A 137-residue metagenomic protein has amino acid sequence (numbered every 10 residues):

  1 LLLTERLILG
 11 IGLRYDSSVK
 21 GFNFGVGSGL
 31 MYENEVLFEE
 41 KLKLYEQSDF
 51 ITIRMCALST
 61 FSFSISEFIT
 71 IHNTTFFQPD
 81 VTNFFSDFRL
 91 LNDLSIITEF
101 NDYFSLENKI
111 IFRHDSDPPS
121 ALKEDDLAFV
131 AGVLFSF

Functional and structural regions predicted by a protein language model:
L1, Y15-S17, L30-V36, F77-N83 (+2 more regions): Transmembrane beta-strands of outer-membrane beta-barrel pores
L1-T4, S17-S18, L42-F50, V81-F85 (+1 more regions): Outer-membrane beta-barrel domain signature
L3-L9, F22, D49-M55, S86-L90 (+1 more regions): Residues that define the transmembrane beta-barrel architecture of outer-membrane proteins
I11, V26-S28, A57, N73-T75 (+2 more regions): Membrane-embedded beta-strand positions of outer-membrane beta-barrel proteins
R14-D16, L58-S62, I97, L134-S136: Transmembrane beta-barrel domains of outer membrane proteins
G21-F24, I65-I71, T98-L106: Repeated loop/turn-to-beta-strand initiation elements of outer-membrane beta-barrel proteins
V26-S48, E107-V130: Outer-membrane beta-barrel translocator/channel fold
E99, D125-F137: Outer-membrane beta-barrel "beta-signal"
